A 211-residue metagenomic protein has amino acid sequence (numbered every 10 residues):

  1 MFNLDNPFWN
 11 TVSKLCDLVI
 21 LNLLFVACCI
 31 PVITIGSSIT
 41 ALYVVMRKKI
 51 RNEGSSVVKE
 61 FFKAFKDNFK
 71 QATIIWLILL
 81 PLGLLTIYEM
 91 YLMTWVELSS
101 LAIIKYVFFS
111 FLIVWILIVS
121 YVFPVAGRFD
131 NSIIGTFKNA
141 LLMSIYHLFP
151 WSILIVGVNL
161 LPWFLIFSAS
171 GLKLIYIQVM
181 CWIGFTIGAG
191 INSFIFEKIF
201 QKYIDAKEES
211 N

Functional and structural regions predicted by a protein language model:
M1-F108, W115-N211: Helix-coil boundary and N-terminal low-complexity module in membrane systems
